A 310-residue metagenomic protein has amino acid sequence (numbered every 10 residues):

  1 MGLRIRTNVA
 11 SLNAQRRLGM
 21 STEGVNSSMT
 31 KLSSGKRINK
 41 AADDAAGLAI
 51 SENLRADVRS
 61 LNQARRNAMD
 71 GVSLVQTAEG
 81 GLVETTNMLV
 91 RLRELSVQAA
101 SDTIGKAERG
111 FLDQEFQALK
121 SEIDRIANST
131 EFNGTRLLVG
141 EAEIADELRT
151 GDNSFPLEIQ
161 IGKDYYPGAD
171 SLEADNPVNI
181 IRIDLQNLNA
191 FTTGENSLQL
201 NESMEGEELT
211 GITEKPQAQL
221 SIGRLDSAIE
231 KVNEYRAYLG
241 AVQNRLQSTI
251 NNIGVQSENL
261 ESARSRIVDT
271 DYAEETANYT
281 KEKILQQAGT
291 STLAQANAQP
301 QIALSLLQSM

Functional and structural regions predicted by a protein language model:
M1-M310: Primary detection of the long, small/polar-rich alpha-helical "axial" segments characteristic of bacterial flagellar
